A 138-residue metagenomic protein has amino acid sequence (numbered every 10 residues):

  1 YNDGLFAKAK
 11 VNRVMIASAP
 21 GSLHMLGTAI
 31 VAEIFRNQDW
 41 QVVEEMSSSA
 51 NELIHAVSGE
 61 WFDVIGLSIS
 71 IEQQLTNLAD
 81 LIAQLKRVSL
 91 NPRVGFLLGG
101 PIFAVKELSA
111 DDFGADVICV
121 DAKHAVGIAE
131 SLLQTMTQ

Functional and structural regions predicted by a protein language model:
Y1, V88, L132-M136: Change "in soluble alpha/beta enzymes" to "in soluble alpha/beta proteins
Y1-V31, Q38: Long amphipathic N-terminal alpha/beta scaffold segment
K8-K10, K86, K106, K123: Context-gated lysine
H24, L75, I128: Glycine/Thr-rich phosphate-binding loops of Rossmann-like dinucleotide-binding domains
I34, Q38, V43-F113: Cofactor-cradling patches in redox/metallo enzymes
P101-Q138: Peripheral docking tails and interdomain loops at the edges of cofactor- or intermediate-handling domains
